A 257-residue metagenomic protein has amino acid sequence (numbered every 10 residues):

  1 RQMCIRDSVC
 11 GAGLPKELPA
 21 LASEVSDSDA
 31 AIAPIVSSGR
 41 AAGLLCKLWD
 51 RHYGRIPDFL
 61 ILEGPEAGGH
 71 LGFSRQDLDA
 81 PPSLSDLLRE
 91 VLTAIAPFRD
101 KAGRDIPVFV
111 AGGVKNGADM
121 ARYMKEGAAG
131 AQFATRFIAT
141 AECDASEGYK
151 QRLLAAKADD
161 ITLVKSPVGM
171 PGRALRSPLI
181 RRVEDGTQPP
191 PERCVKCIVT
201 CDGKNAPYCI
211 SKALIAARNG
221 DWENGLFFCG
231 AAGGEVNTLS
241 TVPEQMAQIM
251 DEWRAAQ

Functional and structural regions predicted by a protein language model:
R1-I5: Short, small-residue-biased leader/transition segments that mark boundaries at the very start of proteins
R6, S26-I32, D50-D58, E126-A131: Glycine-enriched alpha-helix->loop->beta-strand junction motifs that scaffold or abut catalytic
S8-C10, I32-P34, L60-L62, V108-G112 (+1 more regions): Hydrophobic faces of well-ordered beta-strands that scaffold small-molecule active sites in alpha/beta enzyme cores
C10-A30, S38-L44, L71-A96: Active-site-adjacent beta->alpha loops and helix N-cap segments on the catalytic face of soluble alpha/beta enzymes
G11-A12, F59-L71: Core alpha/beta catalytic barrel or barrel-like domain that forms the active/cofactor pocket in diverse metabolic
G13, V36-R40, G64-E66, R136-I138: Short, acidic/turn-prone active-site loops that include or flank metal/cofactor- and phosphate-binding residues
A33-D50, V114: Active-site glycine- and acidic-residue-rich loops that bind and position anionic ligands or nucleotide-like cofactors
A67-L84, L88-F109, K115-Q257: Conserved active-site-proximal phosphate/metal-binding subdomains
